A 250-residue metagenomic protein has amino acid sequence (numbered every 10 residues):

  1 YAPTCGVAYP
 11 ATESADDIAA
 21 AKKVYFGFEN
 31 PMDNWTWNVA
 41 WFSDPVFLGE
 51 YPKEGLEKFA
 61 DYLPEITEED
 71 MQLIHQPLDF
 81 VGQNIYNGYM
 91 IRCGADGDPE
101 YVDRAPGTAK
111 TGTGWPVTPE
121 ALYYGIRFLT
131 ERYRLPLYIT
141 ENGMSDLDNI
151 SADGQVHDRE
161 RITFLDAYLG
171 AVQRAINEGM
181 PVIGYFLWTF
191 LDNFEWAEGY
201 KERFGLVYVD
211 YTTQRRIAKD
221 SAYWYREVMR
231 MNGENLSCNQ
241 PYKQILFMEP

Functional and structural regions predicted by a protein language model:
Y1-P250: Active-site region of glycoside hydrolase catalytic domains
